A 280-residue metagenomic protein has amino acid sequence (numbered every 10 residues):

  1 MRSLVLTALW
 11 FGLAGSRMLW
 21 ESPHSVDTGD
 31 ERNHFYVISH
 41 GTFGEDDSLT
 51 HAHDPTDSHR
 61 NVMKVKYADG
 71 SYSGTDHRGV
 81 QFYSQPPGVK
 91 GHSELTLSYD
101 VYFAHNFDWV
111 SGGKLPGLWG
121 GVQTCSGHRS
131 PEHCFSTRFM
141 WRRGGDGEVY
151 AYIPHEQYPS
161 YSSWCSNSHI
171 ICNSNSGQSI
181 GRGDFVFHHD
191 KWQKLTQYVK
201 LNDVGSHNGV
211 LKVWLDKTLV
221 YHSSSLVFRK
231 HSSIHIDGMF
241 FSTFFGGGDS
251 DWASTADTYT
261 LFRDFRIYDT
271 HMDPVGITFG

Functional and structural regions predicted by a protein language model:
R2-S16: Cleavable N-terminal signal peptides of Sec/SRP-targeted secreted and luminal proteins
L13-Q193, Q197-G280: Low-complexity, Ser/Thr/Pro/Gly-rich disordered linker/stalk regions
